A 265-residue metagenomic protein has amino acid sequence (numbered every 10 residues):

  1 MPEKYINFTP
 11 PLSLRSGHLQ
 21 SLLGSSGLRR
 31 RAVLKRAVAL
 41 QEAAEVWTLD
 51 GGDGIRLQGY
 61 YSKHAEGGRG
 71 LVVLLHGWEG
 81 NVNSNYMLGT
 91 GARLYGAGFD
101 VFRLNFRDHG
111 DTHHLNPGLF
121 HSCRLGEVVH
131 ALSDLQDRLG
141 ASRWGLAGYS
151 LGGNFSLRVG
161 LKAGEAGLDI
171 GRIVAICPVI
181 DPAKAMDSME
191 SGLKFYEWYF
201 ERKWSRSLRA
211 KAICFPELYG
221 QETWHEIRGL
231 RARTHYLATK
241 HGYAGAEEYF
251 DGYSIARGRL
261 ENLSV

Functional and structural regions predicted by a protein language model:
M1-V33: N-terminal presequences and immediately downstream first alpha-helices
S26-G67: N-terminal cap/lid segment of alpha/beta-hydrolase-fold proteins
R56, S62-L115, D134: Short, surface-exposed "cap/lid" segments of acyl-processing enzymes
L88, A92, V129, L157-L161: Short, hydrophobic alpha-helix immediately C-terminal to the catalytic nucleophile
R93, R107-G145: Catalytic nucleophile-loop/oxyanion-hole region of alpha/beta-hydrolase and closely related hydrolase-like folds
A141, G145-H241: Alpha/beta-hydrolase-fold enzymes
A238-R259: Active-site nucleophile elbow and catalytic-triad environment of alpha/beta-hydrolase enzymes
S264-V265: Catalytic His-Asp charge-relay segment
